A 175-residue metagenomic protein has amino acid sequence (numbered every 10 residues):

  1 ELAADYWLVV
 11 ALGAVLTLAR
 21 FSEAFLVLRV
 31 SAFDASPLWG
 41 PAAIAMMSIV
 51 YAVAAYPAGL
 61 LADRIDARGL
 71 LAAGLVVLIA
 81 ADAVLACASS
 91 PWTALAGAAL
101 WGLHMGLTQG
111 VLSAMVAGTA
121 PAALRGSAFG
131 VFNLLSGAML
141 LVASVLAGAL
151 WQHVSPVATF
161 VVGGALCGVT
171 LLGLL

Functional and structural regions predicted by a protein language model:
E1-V10: Juxtamembrane intracellular "pre-TM" segments in multi-pass secondary transporters
A24-G40: Short amphipathic helix-loop junctions that connect adjacent transmembrane helices in Major Facilitator Superfamily/SLC
P37-L38, A122-F132: Loop-to-transmembrane helix entry/capping segments in MFS-fold secondary transporters and related SLC/MFSD carriers
S48-Y56, G137-L141: Residue-level signature of mid-helix packing/kink "hotspots" within the transmembrane helices of 12-pass Major
A54-D66, W151: Helix-to-loop junctions at the C-terminal end of transmembrane segments in multipass secondary transporters
G69-V84, G164: Structural signature of the two symmetry-related core transmembrane helices
L107-A120: Intracellular juxtamembrane helix-capping segments at the cytosolic ends of symmetry-related transmembrane helices
A149-L166: A membrane-interface helix-boundary motif in multi-pass transporters
